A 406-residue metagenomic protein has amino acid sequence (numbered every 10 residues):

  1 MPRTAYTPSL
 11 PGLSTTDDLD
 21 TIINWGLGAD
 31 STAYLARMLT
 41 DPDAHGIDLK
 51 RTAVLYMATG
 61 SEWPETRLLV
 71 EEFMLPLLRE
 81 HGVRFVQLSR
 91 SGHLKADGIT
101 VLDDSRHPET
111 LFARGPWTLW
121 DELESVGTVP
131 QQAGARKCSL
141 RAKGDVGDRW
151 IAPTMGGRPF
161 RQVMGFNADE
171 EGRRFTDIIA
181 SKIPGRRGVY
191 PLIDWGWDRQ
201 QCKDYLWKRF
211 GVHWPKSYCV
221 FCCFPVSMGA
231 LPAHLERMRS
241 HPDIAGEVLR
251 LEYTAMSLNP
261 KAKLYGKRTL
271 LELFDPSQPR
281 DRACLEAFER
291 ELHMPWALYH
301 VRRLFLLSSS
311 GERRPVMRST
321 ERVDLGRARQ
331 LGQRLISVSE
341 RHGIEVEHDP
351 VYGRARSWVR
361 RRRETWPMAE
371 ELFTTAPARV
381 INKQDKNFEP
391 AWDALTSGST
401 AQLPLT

Functional and structural regions predicted by a protein language model:
M1-T406: Nucleotide-activated chemistry modules centered on ATP-dependent adenylation/adenylyltransferase
